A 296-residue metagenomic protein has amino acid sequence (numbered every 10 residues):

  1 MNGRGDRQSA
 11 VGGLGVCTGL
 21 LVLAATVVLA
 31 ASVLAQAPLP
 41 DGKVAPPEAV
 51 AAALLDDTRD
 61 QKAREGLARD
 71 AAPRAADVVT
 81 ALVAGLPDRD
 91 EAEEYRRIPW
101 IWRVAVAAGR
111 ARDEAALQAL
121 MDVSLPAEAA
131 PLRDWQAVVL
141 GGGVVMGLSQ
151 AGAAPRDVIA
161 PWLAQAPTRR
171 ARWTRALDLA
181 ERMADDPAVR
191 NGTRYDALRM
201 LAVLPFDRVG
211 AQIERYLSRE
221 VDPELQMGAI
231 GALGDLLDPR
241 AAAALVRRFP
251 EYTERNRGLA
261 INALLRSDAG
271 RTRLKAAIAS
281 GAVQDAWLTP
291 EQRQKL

Functional and structural regions predicted by a protein language model:
M1, A35-Q36: Initiator methionine at the very start of the polypeptide chain
M1-L14: N-terminal secretory signal peptides that target proteins for export/translocation
M1-N2, A30, A188, E251: A general, composition-driven signal for non-globular sequence regions
C17-S32: Bacterial N-terminal signal peptides
Q36-L296: Long, ordered, helix-rich scaffold segments
